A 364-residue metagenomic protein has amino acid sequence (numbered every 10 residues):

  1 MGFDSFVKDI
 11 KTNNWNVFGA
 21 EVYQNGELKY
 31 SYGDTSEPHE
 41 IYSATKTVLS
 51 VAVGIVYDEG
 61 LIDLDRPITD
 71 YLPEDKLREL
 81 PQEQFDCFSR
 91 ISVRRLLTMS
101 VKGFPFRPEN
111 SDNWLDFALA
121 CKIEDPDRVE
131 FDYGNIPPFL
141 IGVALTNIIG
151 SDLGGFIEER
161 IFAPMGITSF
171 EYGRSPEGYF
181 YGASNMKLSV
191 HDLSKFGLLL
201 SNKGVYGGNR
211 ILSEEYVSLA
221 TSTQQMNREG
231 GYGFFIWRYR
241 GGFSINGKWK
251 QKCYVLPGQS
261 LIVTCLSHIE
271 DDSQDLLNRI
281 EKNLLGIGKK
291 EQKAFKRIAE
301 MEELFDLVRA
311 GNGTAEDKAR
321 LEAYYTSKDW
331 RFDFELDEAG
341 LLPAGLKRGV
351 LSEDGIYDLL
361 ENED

Functional and structural regions predicted by a protein language model:
F3-T35, Y254, S260-T264: A short, well-structured edge-of-sheet supersecondary motif
G19, L28-S31, G103-M186: Catalytic-site signature segments of enzymes, centered on catalytic residues
G26, E40-D65, L96, I141-L145 (+1 more regions): Active-site SXXK
E59-M99, I148-L188: Active-site helix/loop module of the DD-peptidase/beta-lactamase fold, centered on the serine-lysine SxxK catalytic
L140-A144, S184-V205, Q251-H268: Active-site-proximal alpha-helical segments within enzyme catalytic domains
E214-V263: Active-site Gly/Thr loop motif
G247-I287: Structured C-terminal helix/loop/strand segments within mature extracytoplasmic catalytic/sensor domains
G288-N312: Short terminal alpha-helical segments
